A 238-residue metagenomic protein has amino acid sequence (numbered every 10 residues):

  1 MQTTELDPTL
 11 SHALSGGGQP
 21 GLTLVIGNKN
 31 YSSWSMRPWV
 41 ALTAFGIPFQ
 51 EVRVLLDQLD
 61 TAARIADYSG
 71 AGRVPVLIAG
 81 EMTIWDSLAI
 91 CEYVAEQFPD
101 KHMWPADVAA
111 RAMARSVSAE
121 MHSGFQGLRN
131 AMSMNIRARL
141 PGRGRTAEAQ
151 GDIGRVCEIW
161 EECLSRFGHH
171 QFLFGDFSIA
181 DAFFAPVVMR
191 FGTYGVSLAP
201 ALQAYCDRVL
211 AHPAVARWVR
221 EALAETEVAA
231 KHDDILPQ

Functional and structural regions predicted by a protein language model:
Q2-R145, L236: GST-like domain detector, emphasizing the conserved glutathione-binding G-site in the N-terminal thioredoxin-like
L24-I26, V52, G175, G192-T193 (+1 more regions): Short, contiguous strand/loop micro-motifs
V52, S87, A201, V219-R220: Residue-level detector of family-conserved "landmark" positions at structurally sensitive sites
L56-D57, Y205, L223: Conserved beta-strand edge residues that scaffold enzyme active sites
D60-A62, L210, V228-A229: Short Asp/Glu-rich motifs
A95, V187-V188, V219: Active-site-flanking alpha-helical
M121, F125-P213: GST-like fold's C-terminal all-alpha helical module
A222-Q238: Acidic/histidine-enriched, glycine/proline-rich intrinsically disordered or flexible terminal extensions
